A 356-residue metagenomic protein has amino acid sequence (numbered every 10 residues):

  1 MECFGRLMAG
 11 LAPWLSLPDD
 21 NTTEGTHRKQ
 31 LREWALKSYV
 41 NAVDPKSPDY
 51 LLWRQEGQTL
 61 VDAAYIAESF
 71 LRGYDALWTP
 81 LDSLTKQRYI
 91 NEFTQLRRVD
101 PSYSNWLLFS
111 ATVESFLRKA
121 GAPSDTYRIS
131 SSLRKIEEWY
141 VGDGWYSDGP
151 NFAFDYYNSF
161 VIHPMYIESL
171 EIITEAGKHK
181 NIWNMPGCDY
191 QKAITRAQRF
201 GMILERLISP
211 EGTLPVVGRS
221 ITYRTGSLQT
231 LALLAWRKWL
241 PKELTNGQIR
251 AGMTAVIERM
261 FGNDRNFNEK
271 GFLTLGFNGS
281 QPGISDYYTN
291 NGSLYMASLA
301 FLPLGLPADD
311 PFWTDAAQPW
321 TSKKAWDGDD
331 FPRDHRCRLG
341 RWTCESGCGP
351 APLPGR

Functional and structural regions predicted by a protein language model:
M1-T23: N-terminal domain-start signal
L11-W14, R28-I194, R206-A232, K238: Aromatic-lined, polymer-binding surfaces characteristic of secreted/periplasmic polysaccharide-degrading enzymes
P13, L17, T230-R356: Terminal, non-catalytic domain-edge segments
D19-T23, W78, G177, D309-A316: Structured alpha-helical bundle/scaffold domains in large eukaryotic membrane-trafficking regulators
A35, A197, G201, M253-I257: Short amphipathic alpha-helical coiled-coil/interface segments
